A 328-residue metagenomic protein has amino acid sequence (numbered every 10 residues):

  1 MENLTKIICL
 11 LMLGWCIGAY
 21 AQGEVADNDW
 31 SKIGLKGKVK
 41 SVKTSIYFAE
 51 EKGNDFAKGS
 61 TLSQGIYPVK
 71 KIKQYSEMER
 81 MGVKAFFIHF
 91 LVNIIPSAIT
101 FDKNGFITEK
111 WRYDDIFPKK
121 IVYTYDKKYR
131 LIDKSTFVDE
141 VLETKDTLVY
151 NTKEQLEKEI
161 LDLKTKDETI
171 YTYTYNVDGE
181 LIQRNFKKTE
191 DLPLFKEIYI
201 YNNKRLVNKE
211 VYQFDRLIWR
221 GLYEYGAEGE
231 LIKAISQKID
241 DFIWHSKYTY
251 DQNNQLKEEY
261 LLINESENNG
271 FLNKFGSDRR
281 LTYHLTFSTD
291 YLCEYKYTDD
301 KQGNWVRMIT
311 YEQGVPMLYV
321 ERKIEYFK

Functional and structural regions predicted by a protein language model:
M1-A26: Bacterial Sec-dependent N-terminal signal peptides
Q22-K328: Buried hydrophobic residues that stabilize the cores of well-folded domains
